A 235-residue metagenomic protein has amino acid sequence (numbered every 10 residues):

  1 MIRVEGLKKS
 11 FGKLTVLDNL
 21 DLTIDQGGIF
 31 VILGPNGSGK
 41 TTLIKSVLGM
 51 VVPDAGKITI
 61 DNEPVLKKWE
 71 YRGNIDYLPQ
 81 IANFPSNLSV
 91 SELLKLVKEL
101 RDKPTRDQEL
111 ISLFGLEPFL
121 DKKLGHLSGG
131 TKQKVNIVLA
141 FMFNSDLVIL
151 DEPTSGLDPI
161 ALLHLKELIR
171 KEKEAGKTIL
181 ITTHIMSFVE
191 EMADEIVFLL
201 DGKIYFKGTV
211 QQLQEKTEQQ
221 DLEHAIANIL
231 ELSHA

Functional and structural regions predicted by a protein language model:
L48: Helix-to-loop junction immediately C-terminal to a conserved catalytic motif
G56-Y71: Conserved ABC transporter NBD signature motif
K95, E99, P104-L120: Conserved ABC ATPase "signature" region
K123-G130: Conserved ABC ATPase signature
V148-E152: Catalytic Walker B motif of ABC-type/P-loop ATPase nucleotide-binding domains
